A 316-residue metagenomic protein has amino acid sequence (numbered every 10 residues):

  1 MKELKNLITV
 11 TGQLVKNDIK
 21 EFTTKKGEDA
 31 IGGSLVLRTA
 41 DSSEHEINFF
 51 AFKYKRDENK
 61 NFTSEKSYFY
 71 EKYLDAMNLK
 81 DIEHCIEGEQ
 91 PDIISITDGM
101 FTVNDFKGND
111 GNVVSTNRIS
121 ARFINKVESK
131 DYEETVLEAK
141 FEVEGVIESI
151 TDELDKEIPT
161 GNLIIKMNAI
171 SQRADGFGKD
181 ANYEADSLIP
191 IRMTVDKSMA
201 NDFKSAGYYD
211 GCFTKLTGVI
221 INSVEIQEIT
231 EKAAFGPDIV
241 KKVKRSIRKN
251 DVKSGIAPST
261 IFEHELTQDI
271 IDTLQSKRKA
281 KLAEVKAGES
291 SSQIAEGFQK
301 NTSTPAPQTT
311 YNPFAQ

Functional and structural regions predicted by a protein language model:
M1-Q316: OB-fold and OB-like single-stranded nucleic-acid-recognition modules and their adjacent interaction interfaces
